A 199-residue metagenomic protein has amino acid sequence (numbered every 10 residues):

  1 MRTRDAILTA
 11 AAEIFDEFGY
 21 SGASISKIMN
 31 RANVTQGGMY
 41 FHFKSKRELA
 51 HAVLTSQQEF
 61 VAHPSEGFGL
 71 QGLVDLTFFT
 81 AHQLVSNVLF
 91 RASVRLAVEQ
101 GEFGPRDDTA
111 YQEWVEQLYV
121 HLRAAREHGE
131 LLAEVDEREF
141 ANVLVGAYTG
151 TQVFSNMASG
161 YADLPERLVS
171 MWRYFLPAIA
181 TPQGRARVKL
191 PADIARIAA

Functional and structural regions predicted by a protein language model:
M1-F18, A23-K27, R31-V34, K44-H51 (+2 more regions): Basic, helix-initiating cap at the start of DNA-binding domains
L8, H51, V74, F78 (+4 more regions): An amphipathic alpha-helix signature
G37: Key DNA-contact positions within bacterial/archaeal DNA-binding proteins
A52, F60-F90, A141: Hydrophobic alpha-helical connector segments
Q57: Conserved phosphoryl-transfer catalytic core
A81-L131: Short secondary-structure transition hinges
R91-S93, D108, V115, H128-Y174 (+1 more regions): Hydrophobic/aromatic-rich alpha-helical bundle segments in the mid-to-C-terminal region
